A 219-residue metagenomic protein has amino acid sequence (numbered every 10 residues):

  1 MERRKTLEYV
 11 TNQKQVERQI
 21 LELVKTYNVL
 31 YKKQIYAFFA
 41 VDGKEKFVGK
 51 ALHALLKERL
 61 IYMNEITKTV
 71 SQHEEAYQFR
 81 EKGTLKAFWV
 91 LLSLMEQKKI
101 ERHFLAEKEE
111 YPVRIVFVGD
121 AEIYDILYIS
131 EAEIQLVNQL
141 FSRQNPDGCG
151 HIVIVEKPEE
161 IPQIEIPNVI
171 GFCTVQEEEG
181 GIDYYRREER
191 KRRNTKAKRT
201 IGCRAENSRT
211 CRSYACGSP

Functional and structural regions predicted by a protein language model:
M1-F79: Nuclease-adjacent, charged terminal/linker segments that flank catalytic cores
R4-K5, E22, I35-A37, R102 (+6 more regions): Hydrophobic transmembrane signal anchors and adjacent membrane-proximal interface regions, especially in viral
V10-E17, K44, V48, T84 (+2 more regions): Short, structured coil/loop segments at alpha-helix boundaries
I20-T26, K33-Q34, L60-F141: Nucleic-acid-binding surface
Y128-I182: Catalytic cores of nucleic-acid endonucleases
E159-G217: Domain-level recognition of nuclease-like catalytic cores that cleave nucleotide substrates
